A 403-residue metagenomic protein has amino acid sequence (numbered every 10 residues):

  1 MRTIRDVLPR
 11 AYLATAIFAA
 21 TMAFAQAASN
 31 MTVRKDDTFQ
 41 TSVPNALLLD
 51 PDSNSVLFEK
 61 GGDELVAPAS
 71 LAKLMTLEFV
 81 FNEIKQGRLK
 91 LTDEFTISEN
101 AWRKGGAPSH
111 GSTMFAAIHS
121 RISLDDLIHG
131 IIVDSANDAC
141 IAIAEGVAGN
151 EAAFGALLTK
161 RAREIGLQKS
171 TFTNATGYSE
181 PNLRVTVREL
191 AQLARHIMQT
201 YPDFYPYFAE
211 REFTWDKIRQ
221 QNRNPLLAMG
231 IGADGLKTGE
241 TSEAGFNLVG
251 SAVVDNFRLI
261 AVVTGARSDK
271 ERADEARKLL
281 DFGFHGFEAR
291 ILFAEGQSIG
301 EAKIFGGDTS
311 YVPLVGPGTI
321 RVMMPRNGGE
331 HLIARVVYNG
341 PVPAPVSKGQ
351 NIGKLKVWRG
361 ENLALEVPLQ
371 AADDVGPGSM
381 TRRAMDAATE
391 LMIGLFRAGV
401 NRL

Functional and structural regions predicted by a protein language model:
M1-V7: N-terminal secretory signal peptides that target proteins for export/translocation
A11-A23: Bacterial N-terminal signal peptides
A16, K35-D37, I84, T241 (+2 more regions): Residues embedded in well-ordered secondary-structure elements
T21, A107-S109, R402: Catalytic-site microenvironment of enzymes that process N-acetyl-hexosamine-containing cell-wall polysaccharides
Q26-A191, R195-T200, D216: Active-site-adjacent loops and short helices of periplasmic peptidoglycan-processing enzymes
L167-T171, S179-L403: Domain-terminus/edge residues, biased toward the C-terminal soluble/receptor-binding domains of extracytoplasmic
